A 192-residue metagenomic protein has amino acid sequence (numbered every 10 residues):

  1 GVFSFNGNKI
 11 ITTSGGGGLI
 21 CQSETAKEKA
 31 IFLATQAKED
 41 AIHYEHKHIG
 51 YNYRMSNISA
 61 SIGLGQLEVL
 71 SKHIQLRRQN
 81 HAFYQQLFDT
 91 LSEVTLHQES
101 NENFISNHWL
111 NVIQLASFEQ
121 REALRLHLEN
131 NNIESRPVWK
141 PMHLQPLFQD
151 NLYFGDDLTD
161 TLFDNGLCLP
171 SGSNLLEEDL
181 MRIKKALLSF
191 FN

Functional and structural regions predicted by a protein language model:
G1-T13, I42-E45: Conserved active-site segment immediately N-terminal to the catalytic lysine that forms the internal aldimine
V2-S4, G17-S23, L64: Short beta-strand-to-turn element immediately C-terminal to the catalytic PLP-Schiff-base lysine in fold type I
K9, G18-L19, N52, N174: Gly/Ser/Thr-rich beta-alpha loop segments that engage phosphate groups in nucleotides
T12, C21, S135: Ser/Thr-centric signal marking residues that sit in or immediately flank functional binding/regulatory motifs
T12-S14, D160-T161: Short hydrophobic "helix-edge" motifs at membrane interfaces and signal-peptide entry regions
E24-N192: PLP-dependent aminotransferase class I/II
